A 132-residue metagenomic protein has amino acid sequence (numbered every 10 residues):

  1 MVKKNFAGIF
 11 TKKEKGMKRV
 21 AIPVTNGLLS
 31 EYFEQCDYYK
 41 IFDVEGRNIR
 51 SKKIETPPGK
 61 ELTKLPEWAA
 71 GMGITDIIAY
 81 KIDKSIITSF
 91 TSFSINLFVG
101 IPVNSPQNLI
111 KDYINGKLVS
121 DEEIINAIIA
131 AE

Functional and structural regions predicted by a protein language model:
V2-K60, K64, W68-M72, T91-S92 (+1 more regions): Non-catalytic interface/targeting segments
T75: Short acidic/polar active-site loop segments enriched in Thr and Asp
I78-A79: Conserved SAM-binding loop
I82-I86: Short, glycine/polar-rich helix-capping loops at beta-to-alpha or helix-loop-helix junctions that flank or form
